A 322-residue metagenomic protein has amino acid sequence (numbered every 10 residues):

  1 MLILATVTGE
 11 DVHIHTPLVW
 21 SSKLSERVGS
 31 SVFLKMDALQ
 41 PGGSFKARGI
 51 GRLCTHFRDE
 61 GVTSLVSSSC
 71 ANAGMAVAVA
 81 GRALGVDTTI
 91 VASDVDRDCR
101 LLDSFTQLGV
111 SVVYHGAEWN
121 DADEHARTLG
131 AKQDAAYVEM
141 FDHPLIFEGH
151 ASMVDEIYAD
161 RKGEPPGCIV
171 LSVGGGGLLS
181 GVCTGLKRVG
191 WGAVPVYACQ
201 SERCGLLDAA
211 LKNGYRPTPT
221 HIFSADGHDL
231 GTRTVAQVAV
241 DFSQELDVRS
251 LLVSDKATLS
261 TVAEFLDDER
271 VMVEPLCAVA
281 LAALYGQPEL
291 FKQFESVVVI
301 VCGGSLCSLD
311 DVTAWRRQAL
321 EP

Functional and structural regions predicted by a protein language model:
M1-P322: PLP-dependent amino-acid enzyme catalytic core
